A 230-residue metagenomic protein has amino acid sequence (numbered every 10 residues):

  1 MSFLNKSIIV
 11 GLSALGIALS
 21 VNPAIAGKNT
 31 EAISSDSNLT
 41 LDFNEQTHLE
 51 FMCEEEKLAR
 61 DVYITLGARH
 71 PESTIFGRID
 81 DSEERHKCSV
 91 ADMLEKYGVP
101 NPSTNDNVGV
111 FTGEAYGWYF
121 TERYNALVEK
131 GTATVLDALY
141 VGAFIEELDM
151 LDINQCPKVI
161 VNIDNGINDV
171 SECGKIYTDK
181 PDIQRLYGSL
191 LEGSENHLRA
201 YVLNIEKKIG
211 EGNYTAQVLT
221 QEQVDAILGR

Functional and structural regions predicted by a protein language model:
M1-V10: Bacterial N-terminal signal peptides that target proteins for export
V10-A18: Bacterial N-terminal signal peptides
V21-A26: Sec/Tat signal peptide C-region and signal peptidase I cleavage site
G27-R230: All-alpha RGS (Regulator of G-protein Signaling) helical domain and cognate RGS-like helical scaffolds
